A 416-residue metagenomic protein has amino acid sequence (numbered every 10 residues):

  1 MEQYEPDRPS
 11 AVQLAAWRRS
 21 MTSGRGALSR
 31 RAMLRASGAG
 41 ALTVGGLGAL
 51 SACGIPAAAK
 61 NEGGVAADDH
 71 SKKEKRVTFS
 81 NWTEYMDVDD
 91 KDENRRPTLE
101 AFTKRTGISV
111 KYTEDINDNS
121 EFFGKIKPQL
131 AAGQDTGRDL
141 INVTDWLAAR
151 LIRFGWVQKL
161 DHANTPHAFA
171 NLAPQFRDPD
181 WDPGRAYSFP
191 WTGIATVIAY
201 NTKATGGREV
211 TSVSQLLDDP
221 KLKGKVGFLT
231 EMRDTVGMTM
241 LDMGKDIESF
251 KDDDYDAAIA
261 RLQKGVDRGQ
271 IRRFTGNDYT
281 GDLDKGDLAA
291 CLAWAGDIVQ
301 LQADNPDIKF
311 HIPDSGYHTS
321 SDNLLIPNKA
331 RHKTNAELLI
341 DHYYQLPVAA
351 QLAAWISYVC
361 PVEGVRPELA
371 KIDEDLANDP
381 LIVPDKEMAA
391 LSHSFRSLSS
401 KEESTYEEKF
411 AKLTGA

Functional and structural regions predicted by a protein language model:
M1-L28, A32, V44: N-terminal secretory signal peptides
G26-R35, T43-A67: N-terminal twin-arginine translocation
G64, H70-D145: Early extracytoplasmic/lumenal segment of secretory-pathway proteins
D68, Q134-V143, Q158-I198, K225: A structural signal for short loop-to-beta-strand junctions that line the ligand-binding cleft of periplasmic/secreted
V197-A204, L241-G244, S320-K333, H342 (+1 more regions): A bilobed periplasmic-binding-protein/Venus flytrap-type ligand-binding module shared by bacterial periplasmic
G227-E231, T235, T239, I247-P313: Ligand-binding pocket segment of bilobal, Venus flytrap-like solute-binding proteins
G281, D385-A416: Conserved C-terminal helix/tail region of periplasmic/extracytoplasmic solute-binding proteins
P327-A390: Mature extracytoplasmic/periplasmic domains
